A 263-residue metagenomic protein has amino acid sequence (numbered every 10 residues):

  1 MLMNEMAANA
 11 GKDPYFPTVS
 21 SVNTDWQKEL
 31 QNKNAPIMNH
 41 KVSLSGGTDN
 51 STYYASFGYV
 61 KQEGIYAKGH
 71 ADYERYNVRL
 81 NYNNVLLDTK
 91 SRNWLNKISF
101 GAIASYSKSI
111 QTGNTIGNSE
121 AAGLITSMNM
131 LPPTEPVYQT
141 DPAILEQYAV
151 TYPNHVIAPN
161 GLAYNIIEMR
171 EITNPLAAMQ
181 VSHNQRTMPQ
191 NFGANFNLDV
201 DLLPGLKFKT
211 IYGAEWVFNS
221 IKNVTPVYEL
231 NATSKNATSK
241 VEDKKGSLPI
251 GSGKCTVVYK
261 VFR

Functional and structural regions predicted by a protein language model:
M1-D72, M179-S182, D199-D201: Residues embedded in well-ordered regular secondary structure
M1-V22, A71-Y73, N83-N191, K209-R263: Surface-exposed loop/interface segments of Gram-negative outer-membrane beta-barrel transport/assembly proteins
I37, T48-D49, L87-T89, L95 (+2 more regions): Outer-membrane beta-barrel channels and translocator barrels
H40, D49-Y53, W94-F100, P204-T210: Outer-envelope beta-barrel architecture signal
V42-T48, L80-N84, A194-V200, C255-Y259: Residues on the lipid-exposed face of transmembrane beta-strands in outer-membrane beta-barrel proteins
R75-R79: Amphipathic hydrophobic-ligand
